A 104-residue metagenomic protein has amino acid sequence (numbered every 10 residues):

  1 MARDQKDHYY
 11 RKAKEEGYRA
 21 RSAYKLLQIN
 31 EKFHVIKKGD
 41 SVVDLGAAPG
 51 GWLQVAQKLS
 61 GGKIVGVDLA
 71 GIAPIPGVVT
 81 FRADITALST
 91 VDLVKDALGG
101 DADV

Functional and structural regions predicted by a protein language model:
M1-K38: Class I SAM-dependent methyltransferase Rossmann-like catalytic core, especially the SAM/SAH-binding loop
L26, G46, T80: Residue-level signature of catalytic and energy-coupling elements of molecular machines, predominantly ATP/GTP-dependent
K38-A48: Conserved class I S-adenosyl-L-methionine
P49-S60: Conserved SAM-binding loop of SAM-dependent methyltransferases across substrates and taxa, primarily the Class I
K63-D68: Conserved SAM-binding motif I beta-strand of class I
L69-D103: S-adenosyl-L-methionine
